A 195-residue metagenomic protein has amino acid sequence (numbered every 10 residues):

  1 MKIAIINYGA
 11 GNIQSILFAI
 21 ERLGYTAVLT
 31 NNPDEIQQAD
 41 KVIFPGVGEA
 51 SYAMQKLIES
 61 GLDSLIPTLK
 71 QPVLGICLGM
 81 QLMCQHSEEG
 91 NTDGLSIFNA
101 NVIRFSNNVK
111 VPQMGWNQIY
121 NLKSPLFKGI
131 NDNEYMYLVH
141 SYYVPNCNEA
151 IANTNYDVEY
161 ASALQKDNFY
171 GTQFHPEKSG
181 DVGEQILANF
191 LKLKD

Functional and structural regions predicted by a protein language model:
M1-A4: Extreme N-terminal starter segment of soluble prokaryotic enzymes
G11: Conserved Rossmann-like nucleotide-cofactor binding loop
A27-Q38: Short acidic low-complexity segments
I43-P45: Structural motif
G48-M114: Cysteine-nucleophile active-site neighborhood
S87-V158: Pocket-forming structural segment of enzyme catalytic cores
V144-D195: C-terminal and late-domain segments of enzyme folds
